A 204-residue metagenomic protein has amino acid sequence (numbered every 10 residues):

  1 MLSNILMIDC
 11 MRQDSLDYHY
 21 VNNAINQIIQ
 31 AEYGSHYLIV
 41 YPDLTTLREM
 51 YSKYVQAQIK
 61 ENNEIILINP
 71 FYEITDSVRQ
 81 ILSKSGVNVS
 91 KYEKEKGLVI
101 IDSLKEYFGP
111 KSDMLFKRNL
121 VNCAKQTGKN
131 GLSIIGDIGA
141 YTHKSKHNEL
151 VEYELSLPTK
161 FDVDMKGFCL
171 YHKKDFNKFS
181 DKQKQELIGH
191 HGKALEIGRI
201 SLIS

Functional and structural regions predicted by a protein language model:
L2-S204: Non-catalytic regulatory/interaction regions at protein termini and inter-domain linkers
